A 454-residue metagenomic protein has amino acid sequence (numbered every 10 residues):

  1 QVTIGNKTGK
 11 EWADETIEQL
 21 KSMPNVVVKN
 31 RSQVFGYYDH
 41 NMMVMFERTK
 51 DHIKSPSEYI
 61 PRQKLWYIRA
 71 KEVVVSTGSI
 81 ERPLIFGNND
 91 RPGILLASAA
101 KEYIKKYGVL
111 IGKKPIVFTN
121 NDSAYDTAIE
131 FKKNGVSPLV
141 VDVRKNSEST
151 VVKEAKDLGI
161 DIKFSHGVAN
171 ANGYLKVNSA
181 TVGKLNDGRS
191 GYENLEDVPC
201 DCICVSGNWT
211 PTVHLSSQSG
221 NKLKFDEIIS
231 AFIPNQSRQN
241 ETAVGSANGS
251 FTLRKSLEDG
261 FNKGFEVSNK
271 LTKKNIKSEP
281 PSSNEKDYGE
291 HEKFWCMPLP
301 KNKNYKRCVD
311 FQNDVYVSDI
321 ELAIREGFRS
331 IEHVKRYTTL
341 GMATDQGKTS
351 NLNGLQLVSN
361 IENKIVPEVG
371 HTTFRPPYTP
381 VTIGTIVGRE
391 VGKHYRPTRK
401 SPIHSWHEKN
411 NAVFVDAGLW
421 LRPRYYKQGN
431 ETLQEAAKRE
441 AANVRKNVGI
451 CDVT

Functional and structural regions predicted by a protein language model:
Q1-E408, C451: Residues forming the flavin
R396-V444, I450: N- or domain-start disorder-to-order transition segments that initiate the globular core
